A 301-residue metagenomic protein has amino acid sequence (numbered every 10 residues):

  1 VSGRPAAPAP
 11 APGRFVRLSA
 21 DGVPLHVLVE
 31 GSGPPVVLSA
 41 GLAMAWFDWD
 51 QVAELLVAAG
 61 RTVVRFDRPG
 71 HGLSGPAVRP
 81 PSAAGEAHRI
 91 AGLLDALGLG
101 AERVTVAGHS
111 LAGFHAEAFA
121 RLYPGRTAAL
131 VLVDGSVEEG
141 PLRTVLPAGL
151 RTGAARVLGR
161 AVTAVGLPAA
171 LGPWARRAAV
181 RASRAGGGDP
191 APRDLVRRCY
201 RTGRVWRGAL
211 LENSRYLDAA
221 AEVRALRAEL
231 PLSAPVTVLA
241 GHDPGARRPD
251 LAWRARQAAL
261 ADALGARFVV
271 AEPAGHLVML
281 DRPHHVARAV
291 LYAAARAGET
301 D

Functional and structural regions predicted by a protein language model:
R4-P24: N-terminal cap/lid segment of alpha/beta-hydrolase-fold proteins
V23-L73: Conserved HGGG/HGGXW glycine-rich cap/lid loop of the alpha/beta-hydrolase fold
R65-A107, Y123: Active-site loop/oxyanion-hole signature of alpha/beta-hydrolase fold enzymes
D67-G72, S136, A274-G275: Short beta-to-alpha linker loops that shape the active-site pocket of alpha/beta-hydrolase fold enzymes
A101-V145: Conserved hydrolase catalytic core segment
V131-L167: Flexible "cap/lid" loop of the alpha/beta hydrolase fold
P192-V270: Conserved serine/cysteine hydrolase catalytic core
D262-D301: Catalytic active-site module of serine/aspartate enzymes centered on a nucleophile-bearing elbow/loop
